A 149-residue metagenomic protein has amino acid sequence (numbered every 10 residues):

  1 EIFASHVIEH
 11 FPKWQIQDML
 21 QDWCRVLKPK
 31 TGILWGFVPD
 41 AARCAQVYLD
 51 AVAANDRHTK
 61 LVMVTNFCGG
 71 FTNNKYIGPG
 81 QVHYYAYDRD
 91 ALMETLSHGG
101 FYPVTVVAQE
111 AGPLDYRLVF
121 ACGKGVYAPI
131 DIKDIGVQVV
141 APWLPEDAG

Functional and structural regions predicted by a protein language model:
E1-V7, I16: A short beta-strand submotif of the Rossmann-like class I SAM-dependent methyltransferase core that lines
K13-A148: S-adenosyl-L-methionine-dependent methyltransferase catalytic module, highlighting the catalytic core
